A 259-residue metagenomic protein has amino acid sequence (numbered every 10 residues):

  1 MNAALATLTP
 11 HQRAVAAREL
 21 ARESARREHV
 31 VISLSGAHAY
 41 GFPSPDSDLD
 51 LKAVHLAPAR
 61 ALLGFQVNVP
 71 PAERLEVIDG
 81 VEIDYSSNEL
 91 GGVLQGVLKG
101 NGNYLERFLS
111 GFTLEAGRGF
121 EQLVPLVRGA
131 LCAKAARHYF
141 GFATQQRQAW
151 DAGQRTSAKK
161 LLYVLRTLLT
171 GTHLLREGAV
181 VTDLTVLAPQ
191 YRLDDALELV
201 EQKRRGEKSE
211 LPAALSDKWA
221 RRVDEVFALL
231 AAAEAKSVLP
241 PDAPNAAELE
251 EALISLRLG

Functional and structural regions predicted by a protein language model:
M1-L34: Helical scaffold of the NTase/Pol beta-like nucleotidyltransferase catalytic core
R26, V30, G36, A231-E234 (+1 more regions): Hydrophobic/basic alpha-helical segments enriched in Actinobacteria
V30, L49, L162: Residue-level detector of short, conserved catalytic/binding motifs and their immediate flanks
G36-G80: Catalytic metal-binding acidic patch
A57-R60, K99-N103, T170: Short loop/turn segments at secondary-structure transitions that flank enzyme active sites
G64-F142: A basic- and aromatic-enriched beta-loop-alpha substructure that forms the phosphate/nucleotide- and DNA/RNA-contacting
R118-P244: Conserved nucleotidyltransferase catalytic core and NTase-mimicking acidic/glycine-rich helix/loop elements in nucleic
P240-G259: Acidic, carboxylate-rich catalytic segments that either coordinate divalent cations
